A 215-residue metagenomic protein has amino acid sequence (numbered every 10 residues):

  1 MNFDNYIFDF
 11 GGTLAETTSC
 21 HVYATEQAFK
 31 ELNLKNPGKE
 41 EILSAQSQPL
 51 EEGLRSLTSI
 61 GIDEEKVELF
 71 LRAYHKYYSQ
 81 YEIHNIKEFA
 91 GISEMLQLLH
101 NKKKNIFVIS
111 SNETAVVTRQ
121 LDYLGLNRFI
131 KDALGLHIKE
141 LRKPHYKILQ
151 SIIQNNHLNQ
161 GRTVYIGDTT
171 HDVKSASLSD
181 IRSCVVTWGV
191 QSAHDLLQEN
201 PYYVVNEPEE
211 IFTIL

Functional and structural regions predicted by a protein language model:
M1, N101-K104, N156-R162: Glycine-rich phosphate-binding loop signature in dinucleotide/nucleotide-binding domains
N2-S93: N-terminal helical cap/lid subdomain that shapes the substrate entry/recognition surface in HAD-like hydrolases
H84-K87, E113-V164, T170-S179, A193-D195: Substrate-recognition "cap/lid" segment bordering the active-site pocket of phosphatases
I92-D122: Substrate-recognition element of Asp-dependent hydrolases with the DxDx(T/V) motif
I181, N200-P201: As written
W188-E199: Short, glycine/polar-rich helix-capping loops at beta-to-alpha or helix-loop-helix junctions that flank or form
Y203-E207: Short acidic-hydrophobic, aromatic-tinged amphipathic segments that line or gate anion-handling sites
